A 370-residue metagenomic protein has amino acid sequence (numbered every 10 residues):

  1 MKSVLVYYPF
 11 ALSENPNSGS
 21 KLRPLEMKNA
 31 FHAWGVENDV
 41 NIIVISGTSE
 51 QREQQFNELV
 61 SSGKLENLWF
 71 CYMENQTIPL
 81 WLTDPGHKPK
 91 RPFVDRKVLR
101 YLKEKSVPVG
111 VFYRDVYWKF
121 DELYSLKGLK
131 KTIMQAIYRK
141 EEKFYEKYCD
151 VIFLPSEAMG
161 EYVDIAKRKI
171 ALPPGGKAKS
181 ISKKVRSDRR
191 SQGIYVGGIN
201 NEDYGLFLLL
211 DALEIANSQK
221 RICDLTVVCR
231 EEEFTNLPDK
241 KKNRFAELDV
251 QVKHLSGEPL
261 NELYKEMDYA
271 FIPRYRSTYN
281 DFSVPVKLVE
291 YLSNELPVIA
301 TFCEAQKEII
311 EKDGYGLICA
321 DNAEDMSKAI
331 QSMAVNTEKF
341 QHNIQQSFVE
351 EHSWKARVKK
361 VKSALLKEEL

Functional and structural regions predicted by a protein language model:
M1-T48, E66, L213-Q219: N-terminal subdomain of nucleotide-sugar transferases
S18, L22, D321-A323, A334-E368: A charged, aromatic-enriched C-terminal amphipathic alpha-helix characteristic of glycosyltransferases across folds
F93-E104, K119, G128-V151: Membrane-proximal helix-turn-helix segments that form the acceptor-binding/catalytic region of lipid-linked
E141-K183, Y195-G197: Donor nucleotide-sugar binding/catalytic pocket of nucleotide-sugar-dependent glycosyltransferases
K183-E214, L225-V228: Conserved donor-binding/catalytic core segment of Leloir-type glycosyltransferases
Y204, L260-L263, A270-E290, A300-E308: Nucleotide-sugar-dependent
C229, N236-E266: Nucleotide-activated donor-binding/catalytic signature segment of Leloir-type glycosyltransferases, i.e., the conserved
K307-S332: Change "using UDP/GDP/dTDP sugars" to "using nucleotide sugars
